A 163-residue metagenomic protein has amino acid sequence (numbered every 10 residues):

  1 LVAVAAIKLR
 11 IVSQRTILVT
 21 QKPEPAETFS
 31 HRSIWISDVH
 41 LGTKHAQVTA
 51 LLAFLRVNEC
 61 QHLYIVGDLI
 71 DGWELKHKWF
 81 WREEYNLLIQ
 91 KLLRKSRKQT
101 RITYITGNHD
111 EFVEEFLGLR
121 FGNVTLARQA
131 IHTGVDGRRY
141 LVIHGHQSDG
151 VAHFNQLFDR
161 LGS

Functional and structural regions predicted by a protein language model:
V4-R32: Acidic, histidine-bearing metal-coordination/catalytic regions of metal-dependent phosphoesterases
R15-T20, C60, Q156-G162: A signal for specific C-terminal beta-sheet/loop modules enriched in small/flexible residues with GP/PG/PP motifs
T20, E27-R32, I36, L41-V135: Core catalytic region of metal-dependent phosphoesterases/phosphodiesterases, especially metallo-beta-lactamase-like
I143-S163: Active-site-proximal loop/helix segment associated with metal-binding centers of metalloenzymes
